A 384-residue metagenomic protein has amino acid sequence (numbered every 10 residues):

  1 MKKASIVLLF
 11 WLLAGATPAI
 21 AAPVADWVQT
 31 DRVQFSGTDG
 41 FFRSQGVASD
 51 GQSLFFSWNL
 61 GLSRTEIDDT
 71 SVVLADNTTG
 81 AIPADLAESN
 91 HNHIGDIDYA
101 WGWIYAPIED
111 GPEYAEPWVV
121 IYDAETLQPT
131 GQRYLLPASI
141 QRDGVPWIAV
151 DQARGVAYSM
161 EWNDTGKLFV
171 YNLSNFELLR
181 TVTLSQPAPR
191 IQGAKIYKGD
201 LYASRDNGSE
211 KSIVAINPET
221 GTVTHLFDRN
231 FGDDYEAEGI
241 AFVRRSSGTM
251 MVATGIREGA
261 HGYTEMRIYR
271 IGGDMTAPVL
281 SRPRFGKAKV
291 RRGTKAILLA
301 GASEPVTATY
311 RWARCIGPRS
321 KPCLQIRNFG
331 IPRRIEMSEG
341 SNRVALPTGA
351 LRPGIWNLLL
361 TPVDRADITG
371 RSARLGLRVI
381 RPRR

Functional and structural regions predicted by a protein language model:
V33-L60, H93: Beta-strand-rich domains and repeat architectures in extracellular enzymes and scaffolds, especially beta-propellers
F41-A48, A87-D96, A138-V150, P187-I196 (+1 more regions): Repeated scaffold domains used in trafficking and secretory/extracellular systems, primarily beta-propellers
G51-Q52, W101-G102, A153-G155, K198-D200 (+1 more regions): Short coil/turn segments that connect the beta-strands within blades of beta-propeller domains
G61-E66, E113-I121, T165-V170, S209-A215 (+1 more regions): Structural motif
S71-I108: Blade-loop segments of beta-propeller domains
E238-M275: Blade-level signature of beta-propeller repeat domains, shared across WD40, Kelch, NHL, RCC1 and BNR/Asp-box propellers
S320-L351: Glycine-centered tight-turn motifs at strand-turn-strand junctions
